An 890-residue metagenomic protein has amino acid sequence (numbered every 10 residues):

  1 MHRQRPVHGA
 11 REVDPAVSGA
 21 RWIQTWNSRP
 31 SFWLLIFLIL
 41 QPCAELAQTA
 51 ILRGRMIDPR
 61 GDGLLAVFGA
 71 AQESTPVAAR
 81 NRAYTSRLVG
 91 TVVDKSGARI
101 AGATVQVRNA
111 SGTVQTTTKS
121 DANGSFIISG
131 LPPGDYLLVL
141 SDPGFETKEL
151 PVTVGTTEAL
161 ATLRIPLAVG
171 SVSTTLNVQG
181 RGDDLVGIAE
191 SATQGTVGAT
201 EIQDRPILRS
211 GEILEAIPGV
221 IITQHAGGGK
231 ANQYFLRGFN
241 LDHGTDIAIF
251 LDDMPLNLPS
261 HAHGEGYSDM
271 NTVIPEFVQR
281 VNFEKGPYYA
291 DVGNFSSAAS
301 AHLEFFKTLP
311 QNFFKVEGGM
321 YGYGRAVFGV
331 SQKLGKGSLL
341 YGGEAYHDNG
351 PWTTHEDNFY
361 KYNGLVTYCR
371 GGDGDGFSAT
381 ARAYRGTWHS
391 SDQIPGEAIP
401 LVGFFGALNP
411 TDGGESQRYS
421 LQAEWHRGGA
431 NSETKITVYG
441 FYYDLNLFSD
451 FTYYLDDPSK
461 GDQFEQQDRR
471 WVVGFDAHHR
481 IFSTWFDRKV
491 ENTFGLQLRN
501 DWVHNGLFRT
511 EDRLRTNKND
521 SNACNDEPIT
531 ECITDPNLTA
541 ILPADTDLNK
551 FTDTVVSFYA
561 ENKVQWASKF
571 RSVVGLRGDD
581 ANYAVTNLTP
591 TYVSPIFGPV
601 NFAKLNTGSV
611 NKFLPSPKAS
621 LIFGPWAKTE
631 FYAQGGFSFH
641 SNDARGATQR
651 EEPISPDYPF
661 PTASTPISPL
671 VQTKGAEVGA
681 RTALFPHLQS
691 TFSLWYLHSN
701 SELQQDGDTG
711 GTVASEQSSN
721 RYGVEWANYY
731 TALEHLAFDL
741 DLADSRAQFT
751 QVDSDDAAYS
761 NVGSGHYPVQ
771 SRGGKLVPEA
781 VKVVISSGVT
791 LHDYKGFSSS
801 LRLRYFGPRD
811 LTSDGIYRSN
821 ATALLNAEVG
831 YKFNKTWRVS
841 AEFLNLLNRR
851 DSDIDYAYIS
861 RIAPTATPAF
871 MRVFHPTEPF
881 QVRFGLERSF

Functional and structural regions predicted by a protein language model:
V67-G69, E73-N81, T85-R87, V93-A98 (+7 more regions): Short, acidic, small-residue-rich periplasmic hinge/interaction motif at the N-terminus of Gram-negative outer-membrane
Q194, G211-L258: Extracytoplasmic beta-strand/coil segments of soluble accessory domains associated with Gram-negative outer-membrane
M254-K285, L303-E304: Short acidic/polar hinge/loop motifs at secondary-structure boundaries that mediate gating or recognition
N282-A290, A299-Q332, G343, G350: Short strand-turn segments of transmembrane beta-barrel domains in outer membranes, especially the first one or two
G318-H347, W352-S391, T411-N431, F486 (+2 more regions): Transmembrane beta-barrel wall of Gram-negative outer-membrane proteins
E424, G428, E433-F451, G624-H640 (+5 more regions): Membrane-embedded beta-barrel scaffold of Gram-negative outer-membrane proteins
H478-I481, S568, D580, H687-N700 (+1 more regions): Gram-negative outer-membrane beta-barrel transporters
Y805-D810, Y831-F890: C-terminal beta-signal and adjacent terminal beta-strands/loops of Gram-negative outer-membrane beta-barrel proteins
